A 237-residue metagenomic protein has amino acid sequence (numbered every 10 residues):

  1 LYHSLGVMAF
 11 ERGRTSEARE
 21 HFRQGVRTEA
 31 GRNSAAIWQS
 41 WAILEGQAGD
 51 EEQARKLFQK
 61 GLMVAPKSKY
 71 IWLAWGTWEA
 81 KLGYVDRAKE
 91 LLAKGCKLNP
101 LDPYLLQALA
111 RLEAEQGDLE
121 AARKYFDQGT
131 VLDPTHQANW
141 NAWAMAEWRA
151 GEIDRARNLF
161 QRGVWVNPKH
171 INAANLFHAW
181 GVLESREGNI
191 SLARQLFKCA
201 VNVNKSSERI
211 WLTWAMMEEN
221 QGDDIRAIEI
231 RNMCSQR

Functional and structural regions predicted by a protein language model:
L1-R237: Alpha-helical solenoid scaffolds in eukaryotic macromolecular assemblies
